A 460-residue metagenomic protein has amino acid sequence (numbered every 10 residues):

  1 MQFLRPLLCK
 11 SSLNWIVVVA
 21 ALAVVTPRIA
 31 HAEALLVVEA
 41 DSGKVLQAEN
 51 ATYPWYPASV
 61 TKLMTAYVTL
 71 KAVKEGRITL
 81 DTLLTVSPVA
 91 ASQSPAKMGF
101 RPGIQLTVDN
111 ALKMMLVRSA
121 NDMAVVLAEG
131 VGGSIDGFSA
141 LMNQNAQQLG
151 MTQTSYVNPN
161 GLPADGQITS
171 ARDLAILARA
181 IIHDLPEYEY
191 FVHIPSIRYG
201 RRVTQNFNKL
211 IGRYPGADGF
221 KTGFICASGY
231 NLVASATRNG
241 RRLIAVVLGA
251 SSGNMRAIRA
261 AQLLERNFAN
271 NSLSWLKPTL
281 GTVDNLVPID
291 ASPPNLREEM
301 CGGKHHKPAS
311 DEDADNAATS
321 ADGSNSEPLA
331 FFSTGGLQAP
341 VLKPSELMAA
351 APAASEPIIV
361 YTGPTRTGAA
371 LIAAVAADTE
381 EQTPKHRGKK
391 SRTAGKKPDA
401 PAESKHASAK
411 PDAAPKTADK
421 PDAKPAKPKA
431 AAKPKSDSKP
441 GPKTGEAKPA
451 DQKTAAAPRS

Functional and structural regions predicted by a protein language model:
Q2, A146, P415-K416, K443 (+2 more regions): Periplasmic/cell-envelope proteins involved in peptidoglycan metabolism and beta-lactam response
Q2-I16: Bacterial N-terminal signal peptides that target proteins for export
Q2-P6, L22-R172, I181-I182: Active-site-adjacent loops and short helices of periplasmic peptidoglycan-processing enzymes
T26, E403, A407-S408, D412-A414 (+6 more regions): Intrinsically disordered, low-complexity tandem-repeat regions
R28-H31, P278-T279, S460: Signal peptide processing junction and immediate N-terminal pro/mature segment of secreted/exported proteins
K44, W55, A413, T417 (+2 more regions): Short, highly charged
S155, P163-I168, R172-K410, A455-P458: Domain-terminus/edge residues, biased toward the C-terminal soluble/receptor-binding domains of extracytoplasmic
P428-S460: Long, low-complexity, intrinsically disordered segments
